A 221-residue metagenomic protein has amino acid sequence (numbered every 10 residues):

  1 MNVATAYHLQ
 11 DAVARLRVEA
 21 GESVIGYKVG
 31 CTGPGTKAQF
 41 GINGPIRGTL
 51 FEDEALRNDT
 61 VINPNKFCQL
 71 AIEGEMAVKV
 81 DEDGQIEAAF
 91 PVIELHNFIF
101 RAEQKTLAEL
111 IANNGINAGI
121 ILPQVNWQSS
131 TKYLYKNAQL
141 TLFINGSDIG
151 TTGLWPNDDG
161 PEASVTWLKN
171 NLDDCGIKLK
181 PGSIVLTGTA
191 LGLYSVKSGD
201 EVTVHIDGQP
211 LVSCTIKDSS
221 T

Functional and structural regions predicted by a protein language model:
M1-G160, S164-T166, D174, S198-E201 (+1 more regions): Catalytic-core "active-site belt" of small-molecule-metabolizing enzymes, emphasizing His/Asp/Glu-rich regions
S164-L193: A conserved acidic, glycine/proline-rich C-terminal tail/linker
G188-V204: Low-complexity, intrinsically disordered Gly/Pro/Thr-rich segments
